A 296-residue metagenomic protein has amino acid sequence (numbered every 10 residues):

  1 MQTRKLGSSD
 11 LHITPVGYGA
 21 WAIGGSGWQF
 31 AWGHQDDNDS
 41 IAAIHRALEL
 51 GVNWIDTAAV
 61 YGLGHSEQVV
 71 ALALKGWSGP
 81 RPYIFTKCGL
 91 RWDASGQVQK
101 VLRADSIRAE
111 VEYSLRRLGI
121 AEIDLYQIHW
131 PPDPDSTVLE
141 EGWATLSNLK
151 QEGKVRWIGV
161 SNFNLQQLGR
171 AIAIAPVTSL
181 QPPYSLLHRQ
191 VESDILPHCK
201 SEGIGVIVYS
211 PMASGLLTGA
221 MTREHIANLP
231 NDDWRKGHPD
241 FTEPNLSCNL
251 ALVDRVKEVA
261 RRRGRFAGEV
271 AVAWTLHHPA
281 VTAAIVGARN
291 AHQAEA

Functional and structural regions predicted by a protein language model:
M1-P82: N-terminal binding-site loop/beta-alpha segment at the start of enzyme catalytic domains that lines or forms
T3, P131-A296: Beta/alpha (TIM)-barrel catalytic core signal, keyed to glycine-rich beta->alpha loops juxtaposed to Asp/Glu that bind
L6, Y18, S40, A47 (+12 more regions): Conserved, mostly hydrophobic/aromatic
G24-N38, D93-R108, W130, P134-T137: Active-site mouth loops of central-metabolism enzymes
G33-A47, L102-L118, N164-R170: Short, acidic/polar
A71-Y83, L115-G119, A171-A175: Acidic (Asp/Glu)-rich catalytic clusters
P80-D93: A short, structured active-site edge motif that brings together acidic residues
L115-P134: Active-site groove signature of glycoside hydrolases
